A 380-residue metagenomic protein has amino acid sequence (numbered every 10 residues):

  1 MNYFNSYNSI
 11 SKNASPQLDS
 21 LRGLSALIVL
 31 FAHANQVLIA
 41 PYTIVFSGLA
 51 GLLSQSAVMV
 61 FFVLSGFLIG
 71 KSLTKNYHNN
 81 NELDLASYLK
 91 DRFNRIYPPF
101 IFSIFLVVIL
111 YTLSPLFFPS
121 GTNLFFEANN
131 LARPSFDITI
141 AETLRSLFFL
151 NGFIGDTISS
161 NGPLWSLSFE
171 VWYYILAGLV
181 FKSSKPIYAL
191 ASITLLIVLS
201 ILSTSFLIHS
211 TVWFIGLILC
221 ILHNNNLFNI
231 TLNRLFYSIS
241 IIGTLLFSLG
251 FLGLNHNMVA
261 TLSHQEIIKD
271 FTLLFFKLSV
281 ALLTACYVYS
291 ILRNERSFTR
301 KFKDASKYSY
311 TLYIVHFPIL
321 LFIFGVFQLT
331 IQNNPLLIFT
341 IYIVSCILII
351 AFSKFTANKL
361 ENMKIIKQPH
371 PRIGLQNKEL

Functional and structural regions predicted by a protein language model:
M1-S11, S47-A50, I221, N255 (+1 more regions): Hydrophobic alpha-helical transmembrane segments
M1-S210, Y308-S309, V326-L380: Membrane-cytosol interface segments of multi-pass membrane proteins, especially ER/Golgi lipid-handling enzymes
H78-E82, F181-I187, L222-L235, R293-F302 (+1 more regions): Membrane-interface helix-boundary motifs at transmembrane edges
A189-S200, N233-L245: Central hydrophobic cores of alpha-helical transmembrane segments in multi-pass integral membrane proteins
F214-N224: Alpha-helical transmembrane segments and their membrane-interface exit regions
S240-L245, Y310-V315, R372-L375: Small-residue-rich segments of transmembrane alpha-helices in multi-pass membrane proteins, especially helix faces
F247-L360: Alpha-helical transmembrane segments of multi-pass integral membrane proteins
